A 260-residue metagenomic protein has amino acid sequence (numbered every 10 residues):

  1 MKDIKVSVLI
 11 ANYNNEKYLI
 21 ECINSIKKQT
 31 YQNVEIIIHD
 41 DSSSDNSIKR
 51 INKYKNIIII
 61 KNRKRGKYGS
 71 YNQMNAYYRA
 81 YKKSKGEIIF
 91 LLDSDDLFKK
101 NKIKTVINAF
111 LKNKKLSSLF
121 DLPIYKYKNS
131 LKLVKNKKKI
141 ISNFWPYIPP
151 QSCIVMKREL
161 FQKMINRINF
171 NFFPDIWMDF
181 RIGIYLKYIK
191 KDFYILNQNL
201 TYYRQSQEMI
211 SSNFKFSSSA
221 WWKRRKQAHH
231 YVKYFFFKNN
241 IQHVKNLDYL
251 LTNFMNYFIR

Functional and structural regions predicted by a protein language model:
M1-S25: N-proximal low-complexity "stem/linker" segments adjacent to membrane-targeting elements
N24-N33: Short, acidic, metal-binding catalytic loop of nucleotide-sugar glycosyltransferases
D40-K49, K64, D93: A conserved acidic beta->alpha catalytic loop
N46, D96-A109: Acidic donor-binding/catalytic loop of UDP-sugar-dependent glycosyltransferases, especially processive GT2
N62-R79, I103-K163, F214-K215, V232-K233 (+1 more regions): Flexible acidic/His/Gly-enriched loops in nucleotide-sugar-dependent glycosyltransferase catalytic domains
I89: Short aromatic/hydrophobic "clamp" motif used to bind/position activated sugar donors
L92, F98-K102, M156, M178: Hydrophobic/aromatic residue at the end of a short beta strand that borders the catalytic acidic motif
K139-S217: Conserved nucleotide-sugar donor-binding catalytic segment
